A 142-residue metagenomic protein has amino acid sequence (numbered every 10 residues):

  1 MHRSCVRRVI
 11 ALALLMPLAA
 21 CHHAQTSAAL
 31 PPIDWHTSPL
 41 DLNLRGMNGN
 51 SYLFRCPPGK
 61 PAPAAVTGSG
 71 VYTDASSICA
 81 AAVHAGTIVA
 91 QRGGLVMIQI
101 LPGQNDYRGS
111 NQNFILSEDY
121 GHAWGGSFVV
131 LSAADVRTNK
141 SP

Functional and structural regions predicted by a protein language model:
M1-I10: Bacterial N-terminal signal peptides that target proteins for export
A13-L14: Hydrophobic alpha-helical transmembrane segments of integral membrane proteins, especially lipid-exposed positions
L18-A20: C-terminal motif of bacterial Sec signal peptides marking the signal peptidase cleavage site
Q25-P142: Mitochondrial intermembrane space
